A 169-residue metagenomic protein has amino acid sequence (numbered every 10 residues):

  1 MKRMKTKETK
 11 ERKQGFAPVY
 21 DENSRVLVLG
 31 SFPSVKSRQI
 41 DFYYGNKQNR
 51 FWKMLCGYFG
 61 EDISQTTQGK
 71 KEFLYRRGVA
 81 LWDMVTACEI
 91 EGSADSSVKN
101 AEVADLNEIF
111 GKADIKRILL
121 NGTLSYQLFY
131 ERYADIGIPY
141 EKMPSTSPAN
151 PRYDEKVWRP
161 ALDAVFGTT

Functional and structural regions predicted by a protein language model:
M1-R25, N46-K47, A94-N107, Y130-T169: C-terminal capping/extension of enzyme domains
R25-S31: Short, hydrophobic/glycine-enriched beta-strand segments
L27, A80-W82, L119, E141: Hydrophobic/aromatic beta-strand patches that form the interior of the parallel beta-sheet core in alpha/beta enzyme
S31, M84-T86, S145: Short loop/turn segments at strand-loop or loop-helix junctions that form parts of catalytic or ligand-binding pockets
K36-S97: Short, surface-exposed acidic-centric catalytic microdomains
S93-V98, K116, L120: Short coil/turn segments at secondary-structure boundaries
L106, F110, D114-L120: Proline-aspartate-enriched helix->loop->beta-strand connector
L124-Y126: Alpha-helix capping/helix-boundary segments
